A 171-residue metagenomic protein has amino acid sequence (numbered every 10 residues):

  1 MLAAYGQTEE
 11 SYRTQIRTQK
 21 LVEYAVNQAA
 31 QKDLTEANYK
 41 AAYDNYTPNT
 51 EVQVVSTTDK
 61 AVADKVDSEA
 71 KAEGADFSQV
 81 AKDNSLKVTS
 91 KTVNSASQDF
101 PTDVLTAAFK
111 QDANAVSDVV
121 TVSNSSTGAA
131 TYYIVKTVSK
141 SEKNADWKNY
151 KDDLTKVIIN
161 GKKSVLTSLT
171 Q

Functional and structural regions predicted by a protein language model:
L2-E69, Q79-K82, T102-Q171: PPIase-associated folding chaperone regions across multiple families
A61, A72-G74, Q79, N84-V93: Short helix-loop boundary/capping segments
T89, A96, S123-S125: Surface-exposed loop/turn and secondary-structure junction residues enriched for glycine/proline
K91-A107: Short Gly/Thr-rich strand-loop-strand
